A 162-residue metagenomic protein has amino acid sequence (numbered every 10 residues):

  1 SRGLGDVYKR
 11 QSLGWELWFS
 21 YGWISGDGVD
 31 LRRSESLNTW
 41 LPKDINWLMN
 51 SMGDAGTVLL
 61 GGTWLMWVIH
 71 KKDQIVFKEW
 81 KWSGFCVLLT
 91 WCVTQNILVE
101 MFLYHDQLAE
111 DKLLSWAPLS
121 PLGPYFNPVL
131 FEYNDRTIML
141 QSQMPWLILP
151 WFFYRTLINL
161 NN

Functional and structural regions predicted by a protein language model:
S1-Y8: Short, small-residue-biased leader/transition segments that mark boundaries at the very start of proteins
K9-E16, F85-D106: Hydrophobic alpha-helical membrane-insertion segments
L13-L17, Y21, A55-L59, T63 (+1 more regions): Transmembrane alpha-helical segments of multi-pass membrane transport proteins and ion-pumping complexes
G22-P42: Membrane-interface interhelical connector segments
E35-K78: Alpha-helical transmembrane segments and their immediate interhelical/interface regions in integral membrane proteins
W47-V58, P124-W151: Hydrophobic alpha-helical transmembrane segments
G56-D73, L140-N162: Transmembrane alpha-helical segments in integral membrane proteins
I97-P124: Juxtamembrane non-transmembrane "cap" segments at the membrane-aqueous interface of multi-pass membrane proteins
